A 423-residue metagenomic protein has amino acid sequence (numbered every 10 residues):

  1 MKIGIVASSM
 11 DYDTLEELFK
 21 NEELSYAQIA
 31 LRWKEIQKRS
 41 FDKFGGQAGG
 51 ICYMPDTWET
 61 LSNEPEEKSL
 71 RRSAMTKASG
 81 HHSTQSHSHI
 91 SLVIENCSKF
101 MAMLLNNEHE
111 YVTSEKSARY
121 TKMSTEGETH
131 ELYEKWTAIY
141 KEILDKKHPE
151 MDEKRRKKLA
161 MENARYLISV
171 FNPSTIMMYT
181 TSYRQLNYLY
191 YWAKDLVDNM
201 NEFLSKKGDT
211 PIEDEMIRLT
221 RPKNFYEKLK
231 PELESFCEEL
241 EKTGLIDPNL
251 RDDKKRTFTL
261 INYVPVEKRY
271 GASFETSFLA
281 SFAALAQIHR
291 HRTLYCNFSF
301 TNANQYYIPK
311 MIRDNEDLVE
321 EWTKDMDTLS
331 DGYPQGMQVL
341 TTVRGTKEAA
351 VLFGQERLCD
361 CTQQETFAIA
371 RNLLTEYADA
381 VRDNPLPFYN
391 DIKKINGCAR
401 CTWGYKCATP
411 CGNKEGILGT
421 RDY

Functional and structural regions predicted by a protein language model:
M1-Y423: A conserved ligand/cofactor-binding region detector
